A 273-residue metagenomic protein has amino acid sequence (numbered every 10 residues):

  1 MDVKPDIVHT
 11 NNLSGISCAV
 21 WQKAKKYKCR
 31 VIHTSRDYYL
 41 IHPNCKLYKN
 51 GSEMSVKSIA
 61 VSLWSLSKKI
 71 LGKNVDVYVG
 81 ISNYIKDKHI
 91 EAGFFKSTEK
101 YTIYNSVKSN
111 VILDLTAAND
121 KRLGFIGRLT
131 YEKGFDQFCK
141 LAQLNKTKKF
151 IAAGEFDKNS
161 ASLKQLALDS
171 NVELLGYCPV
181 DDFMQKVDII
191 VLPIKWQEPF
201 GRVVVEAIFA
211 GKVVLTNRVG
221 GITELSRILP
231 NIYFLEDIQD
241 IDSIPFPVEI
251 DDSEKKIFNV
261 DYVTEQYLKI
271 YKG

Functional and structural regions predicted by a protein language model:
K26, Y39-H42, M54-Y78, E91-F94: Membrane-proximal helix-turn-helix segments that form the acceptor-binding/catalytic region of lipid-linked
Y84, S106: Carbohydrate-associated surface elements
K121, F125-L144: A conserved mid-protein helix/loop that constitutes part of the nucleotide-sugar donor-binding site
I126, K149-S162: Glycosyltransferase donor-sugar binding loop
A161-C178: Nucleotide-activated donor-binding/catalytic signature segment of Leloir-type glycosyltransferases, i.e., the conserved
D181, V204-F209, T223-E224: Short alpha-helical segment that forms part of, or immediately flanks, the ligand-binding pocket in carbohydrate-active
I189, V213-T216: Short hydrophobic beta-strand element within catalytic cores of glycosyltransferases and related nucleotide-activated
I238-G273: A charged, aromatic-enriched C-terminal amphipathic alpha-helix characteristic of glycosyltransferases across folds
